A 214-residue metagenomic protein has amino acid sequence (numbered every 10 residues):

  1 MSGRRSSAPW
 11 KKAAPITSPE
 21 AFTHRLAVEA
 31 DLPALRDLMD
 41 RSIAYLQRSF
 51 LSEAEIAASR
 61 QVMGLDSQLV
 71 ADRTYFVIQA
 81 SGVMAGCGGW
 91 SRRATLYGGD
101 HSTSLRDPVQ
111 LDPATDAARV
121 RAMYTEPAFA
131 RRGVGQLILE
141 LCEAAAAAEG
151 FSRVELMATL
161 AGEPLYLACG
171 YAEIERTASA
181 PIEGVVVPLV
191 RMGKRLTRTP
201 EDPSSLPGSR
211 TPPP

Functional and structural regions predicted by a protein language model:
M1-P15: C-terminal alpha-helix plus adjacent terminal tail
T23-D37: A short beta-loop-alpha structural element at the N-terminal edge of CoA-dependent acyl/N-acetyltransferase catalytic
D40-L65: Conserved GNAT-fold acetyl-CoA-binding loop/helix
D66-A71: Short loop/turn motifs at secondary-structure junctions and domain boundaries
T74-V77: Hydrophobic beta-strand residues of extracellular immunoglobulin-like
Q79, A85-A130, A145, A178-P188 (+1 more regions): Conserved acyl-donor/pantetheine-binding loop and adjacent beta-alpha core of acyl/acetyltransferases and related
F129, G133-L141: Conserved acetyl-CoA pyrophosphate-binding loop and the N-cap/start of the following alpha-helix in GNAT-like
S152, M157-E163, C169, E175-P214: C-terminal "cap" of GNAT-fold acetyltransferases
